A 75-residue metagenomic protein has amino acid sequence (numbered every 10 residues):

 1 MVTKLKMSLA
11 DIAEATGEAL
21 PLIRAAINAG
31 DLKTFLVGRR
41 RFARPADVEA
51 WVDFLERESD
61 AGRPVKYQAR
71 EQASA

Functional and structural regions predicted by a protein language model:
M1-A26, F54: Polyanion-binding surface elements
K6-D11, K33-R57: Short helix-start
P21, V37-G38, D60, Y67: Intrinsically disordered, low-complexity regions enriched in serine, threonine, proline and polar/charged residues
G30: Glycine-centered, phosphate/nucleic-acid-interacting loop/turn motifs that mediate DNA/RNA or nucleotide
V48-A75: A short, Lys/Arg-enriched interface patch at domain edges and termini
